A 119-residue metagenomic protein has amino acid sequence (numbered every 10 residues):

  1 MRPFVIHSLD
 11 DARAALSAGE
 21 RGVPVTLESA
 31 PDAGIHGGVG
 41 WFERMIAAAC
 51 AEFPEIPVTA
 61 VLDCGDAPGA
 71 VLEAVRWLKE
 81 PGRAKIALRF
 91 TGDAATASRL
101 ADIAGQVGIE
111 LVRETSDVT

Functional and structural regions predicted by a protein language model:
M1-L16: N-terminal basic/disordered segments at the start of proteins
R2-I6, V23-S29, V58-C64, I86-F90 (+1 more regions): Hydrophobic faces of well-ordered beta-strands that scaffold small-molecule active sites in alpha/beta enzyme cores
D10-R13, G34-I46, A67-G69, G92-G105: Active-site-adjacent beta->alpha loops and helix N-cap segments on the catalytic face of soluble alpha/beta enzymes
S17-P24, D32, A49-C50: Glycine- and Gly-Pro-enriched alpha-helical subdomains that act as flexible, kink-prone "lid/hinge" or packing modules
G19, F53, L100-A104: A generic structural signal for well-ordered alpha-helical segments
S29-L78: N-terminal active-site wall of soluble small-molecule enzyme domains
W77-A94, I103: Basic (Lys/Arg-enriched) interaction patch that binds polyanionic ligands
G82, L100-T119: C-terminal binding/interaction regions
